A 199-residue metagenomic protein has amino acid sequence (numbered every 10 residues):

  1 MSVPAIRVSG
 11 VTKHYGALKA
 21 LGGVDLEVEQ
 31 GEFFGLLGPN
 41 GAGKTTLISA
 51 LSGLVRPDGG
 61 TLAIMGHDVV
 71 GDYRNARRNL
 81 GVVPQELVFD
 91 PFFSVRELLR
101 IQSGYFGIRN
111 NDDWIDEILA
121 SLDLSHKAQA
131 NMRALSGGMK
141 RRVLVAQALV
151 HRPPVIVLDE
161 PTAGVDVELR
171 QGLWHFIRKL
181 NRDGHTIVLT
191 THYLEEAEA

Functional and structural regions predicted by a protein language model:
S52: Helix-to-loop junction immediately C-terminal to a conserved catalytic motif
G60-G71, N75-A76: Conserved ABC transporter NBD signature motif
R100, G104-K127: Conserved ABC ATPase "signature" region
N131-L135: Conserved ABC ATPase signature
V145: Hydrophobic anchor residue at the start of the ABC signature
V150-P154: A short, proline-enriched helix->beta-strand linker immediately N-terminal to the Walker B motif in ABC-type P-loop
I156-D159: Catalytic Walker B motif of ABC-type/P-loop ATPase nucleotide-binding domains
